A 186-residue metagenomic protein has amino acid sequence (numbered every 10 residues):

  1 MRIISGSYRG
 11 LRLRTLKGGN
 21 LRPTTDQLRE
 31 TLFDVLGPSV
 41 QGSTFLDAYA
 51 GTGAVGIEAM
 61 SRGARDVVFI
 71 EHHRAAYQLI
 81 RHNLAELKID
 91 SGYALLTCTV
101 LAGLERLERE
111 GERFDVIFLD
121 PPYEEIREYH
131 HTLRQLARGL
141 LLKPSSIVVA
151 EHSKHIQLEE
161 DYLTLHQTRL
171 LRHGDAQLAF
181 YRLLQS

Functional and structural regions predicted by a protein language model:
M1-S186: Class I S-adenosyl-L-methionine-dependent methyltransferase catalytic core
